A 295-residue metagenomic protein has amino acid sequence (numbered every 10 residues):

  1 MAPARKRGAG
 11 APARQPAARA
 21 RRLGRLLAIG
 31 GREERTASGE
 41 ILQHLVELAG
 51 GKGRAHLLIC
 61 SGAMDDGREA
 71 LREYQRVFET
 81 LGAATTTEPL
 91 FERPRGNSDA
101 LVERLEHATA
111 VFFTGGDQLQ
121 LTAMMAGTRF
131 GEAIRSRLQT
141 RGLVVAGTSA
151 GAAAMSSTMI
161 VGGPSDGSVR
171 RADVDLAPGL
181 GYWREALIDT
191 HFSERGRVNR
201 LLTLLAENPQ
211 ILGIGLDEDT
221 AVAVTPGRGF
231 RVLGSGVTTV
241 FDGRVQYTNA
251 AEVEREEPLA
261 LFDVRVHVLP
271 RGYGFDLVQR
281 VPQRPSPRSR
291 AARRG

Functional and structural regions predicted by a protein language model:
A2-R54, D65-T80, I160-G295: C-terminal and late-domain segments of enzyme folds
I29-G30, C60-S61, F113-T114, G147 (+1 more regions): Short beta-strand segments
A37-S38, G67-A70, G96-N97, L119-A123 (+2 more regions): Extracytoplasmic/secreted cell-surface and envelope-processing proteins
H56, G142-V144, L212: Proline-centered loop/turn at the N-terminus of a beta-strand
L58, M64-H107, F113, Q120: Portal/gating segments that form or line small-molecule/metal binding sites
S98, R104-A110, L119-V144, R265-G272 (+2 more regions): Mature, structured domains of secreted/extracytosolic soluble proteins
T114, Q120-V198: Class I SAM-dependent methyltransferase SAM-binding "motif I" and its flanking Rossmann-like core
